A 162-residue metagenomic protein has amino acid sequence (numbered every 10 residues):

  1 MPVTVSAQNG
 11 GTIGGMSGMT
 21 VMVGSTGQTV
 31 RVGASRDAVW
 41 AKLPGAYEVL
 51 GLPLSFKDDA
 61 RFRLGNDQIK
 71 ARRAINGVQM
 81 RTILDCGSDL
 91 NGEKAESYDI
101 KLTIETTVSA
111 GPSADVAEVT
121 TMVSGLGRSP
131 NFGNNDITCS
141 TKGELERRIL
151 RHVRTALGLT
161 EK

Functional and structural regions predicted by a protein language model:
V3-K162: Ser/Thr-rich, low-complexity intrinsically disordered terminal regions
